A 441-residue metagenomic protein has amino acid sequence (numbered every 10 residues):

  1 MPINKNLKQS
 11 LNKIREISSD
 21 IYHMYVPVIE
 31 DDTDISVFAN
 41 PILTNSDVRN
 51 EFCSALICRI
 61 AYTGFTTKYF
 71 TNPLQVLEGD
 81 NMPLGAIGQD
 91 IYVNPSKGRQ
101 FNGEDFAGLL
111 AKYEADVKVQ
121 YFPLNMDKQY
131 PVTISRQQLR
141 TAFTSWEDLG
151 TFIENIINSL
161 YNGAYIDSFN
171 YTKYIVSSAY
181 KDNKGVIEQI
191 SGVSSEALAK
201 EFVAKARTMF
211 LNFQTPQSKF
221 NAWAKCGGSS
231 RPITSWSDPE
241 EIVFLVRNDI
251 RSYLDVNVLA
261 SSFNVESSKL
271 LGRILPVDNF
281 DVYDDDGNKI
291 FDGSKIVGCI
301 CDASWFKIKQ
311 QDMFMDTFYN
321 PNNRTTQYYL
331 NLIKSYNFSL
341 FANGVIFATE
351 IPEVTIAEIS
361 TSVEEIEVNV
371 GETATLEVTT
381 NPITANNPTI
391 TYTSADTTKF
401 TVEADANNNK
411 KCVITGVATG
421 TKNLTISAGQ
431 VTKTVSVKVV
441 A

Functional and structural regions predicted by a protein language model:
M1-C58, N264-V354: Extended, compositionally biased alpha-helical segments that mediate assembly or anchoring
D34, E201-Q311: Extended oligomerization regions of viral-like shell subunits
R49-V132: Assembly/oligomerization interface modules of large self-assembling protein complexes
L56, I60, L160, A164 (+3 more regions): Hydrophobic, Leu/Ile/Phe/Ala-enriched alpha-helical segments that form helix-helix packing faces
T66-V76, F169, Y180-K181, F220-G228: Short glycine-rich, low-complexity/disordered patches
K118-E188, T326-L332: Long, contiguous amphipathic alpha-helices that act as assembly "spine/axial" helices in icosahedral shell and virion
L139, V186-M209, F213: Long, hydrophobic alpha/beta structural blocks
E353-A441: Extracytoplasmic soluble-region selector
